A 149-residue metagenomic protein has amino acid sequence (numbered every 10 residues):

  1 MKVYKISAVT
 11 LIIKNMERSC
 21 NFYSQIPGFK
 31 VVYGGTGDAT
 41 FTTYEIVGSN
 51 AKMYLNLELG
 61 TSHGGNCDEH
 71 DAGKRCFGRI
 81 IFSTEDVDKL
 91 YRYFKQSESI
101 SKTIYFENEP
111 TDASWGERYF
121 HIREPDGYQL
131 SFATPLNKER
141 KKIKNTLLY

Functional and structural regions predicted by a protein language model:
M1, T10-Y54: Core segments of cupin and vicinal oxygen chelate
M1-C20, I80, T134-Y149: N-terminal beta-strand motif that seeds the catalytic metal site of vicinal oxygen chelate
K2-K5, A72-F77, A113-S114: Short glycine-enriched loop/turn motifs at secondary-structure junctions
I13-E17, R79-P125: Vicinal oxygen chelate
E58-G60, G64-T84: Helix-adjacent hinge/juxtasegments
T61, A113-S114, S131-E139: Short beta->alpha transition motifs characteristic of CBS
Y128: Conserved Rossmann-like nucleotide-cofactor binding loop
